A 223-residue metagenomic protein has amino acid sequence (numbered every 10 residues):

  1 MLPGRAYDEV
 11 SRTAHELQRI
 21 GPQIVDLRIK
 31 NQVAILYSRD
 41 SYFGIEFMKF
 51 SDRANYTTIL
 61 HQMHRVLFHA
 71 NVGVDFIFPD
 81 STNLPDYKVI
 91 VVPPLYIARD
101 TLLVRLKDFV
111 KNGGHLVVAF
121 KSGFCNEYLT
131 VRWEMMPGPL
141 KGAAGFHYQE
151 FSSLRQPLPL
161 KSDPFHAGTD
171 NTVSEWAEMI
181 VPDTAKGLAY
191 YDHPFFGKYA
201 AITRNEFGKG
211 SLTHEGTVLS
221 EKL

Functional and structural regions predicted by a protein language model:
M1-L223: Carbohydrate-binding surfaces of carbohydrate-active enzymes
